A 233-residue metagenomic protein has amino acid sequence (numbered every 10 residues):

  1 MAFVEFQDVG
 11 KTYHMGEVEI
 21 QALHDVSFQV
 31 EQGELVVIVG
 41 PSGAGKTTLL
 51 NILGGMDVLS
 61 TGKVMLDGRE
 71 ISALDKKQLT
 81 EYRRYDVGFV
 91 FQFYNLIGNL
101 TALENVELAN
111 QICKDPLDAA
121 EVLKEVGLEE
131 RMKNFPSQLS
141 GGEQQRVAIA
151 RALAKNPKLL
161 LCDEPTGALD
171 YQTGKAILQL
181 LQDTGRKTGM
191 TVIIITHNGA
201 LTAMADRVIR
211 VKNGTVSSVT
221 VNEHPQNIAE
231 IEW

Functional and structural regions predicted by a protein language model:
A2-V211: ABC family nucleotide-binding domain
R207, T215-W233: Conserved beta-strand-loop-alpha-helix hinge in the C-terminal portion of ABC ATPase nucleotide-binding domains
